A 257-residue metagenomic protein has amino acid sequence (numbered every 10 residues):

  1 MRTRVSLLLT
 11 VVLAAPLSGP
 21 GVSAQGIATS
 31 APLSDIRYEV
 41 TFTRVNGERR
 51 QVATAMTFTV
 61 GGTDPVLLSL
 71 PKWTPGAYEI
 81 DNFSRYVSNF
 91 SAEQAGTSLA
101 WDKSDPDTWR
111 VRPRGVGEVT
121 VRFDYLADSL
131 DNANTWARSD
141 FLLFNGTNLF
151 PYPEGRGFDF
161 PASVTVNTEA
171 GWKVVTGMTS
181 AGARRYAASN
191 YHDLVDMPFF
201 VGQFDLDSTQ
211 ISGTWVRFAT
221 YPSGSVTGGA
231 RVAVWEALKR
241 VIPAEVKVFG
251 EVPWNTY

Functional and structural regions predicted by a protein language model:
M1-R4: Positively charged n-region of N-terminal signal peptides that target proteins for export
S6-G19: Bacterial N-terminal signal peptides
S18-G26: Signal peptide processing junction and immediate N-terminal pro/mature segment of secreted/exported proteins
Q25-W73: Early extracytoplasmic/domain-onset interaction patches
P32, V45, A55-T57, G61 (+3 more regions): Non-catalytic architectural context of zinc metalloproteases
